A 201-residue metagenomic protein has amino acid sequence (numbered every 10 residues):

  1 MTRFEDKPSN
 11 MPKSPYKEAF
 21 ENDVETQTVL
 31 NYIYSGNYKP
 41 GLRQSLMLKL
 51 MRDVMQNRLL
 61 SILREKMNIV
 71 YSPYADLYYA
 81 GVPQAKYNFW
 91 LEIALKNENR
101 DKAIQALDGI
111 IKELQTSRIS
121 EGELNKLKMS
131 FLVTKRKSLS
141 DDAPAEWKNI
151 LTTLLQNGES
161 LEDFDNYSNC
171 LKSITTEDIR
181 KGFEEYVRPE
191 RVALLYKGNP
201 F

Functional and structural regions predicted by a protein language model:
M1-R58: His/Glu-based metal-binding/catalytic segments typifying zinc-dependent metallopeptidases
E18-F20, S61, D76-Y79, Y167-S168 (+1 more regions): Generic recognition of flexible, low-complexity loop/linker segments
E25-R43, R64-S173, E190-P200: M16 family metallopeptidases and their MPP-like homologs
K49, I179, L194: Short, conserved catalytic/metal-binding micro-motifs enriched in Asp/Glu and His
